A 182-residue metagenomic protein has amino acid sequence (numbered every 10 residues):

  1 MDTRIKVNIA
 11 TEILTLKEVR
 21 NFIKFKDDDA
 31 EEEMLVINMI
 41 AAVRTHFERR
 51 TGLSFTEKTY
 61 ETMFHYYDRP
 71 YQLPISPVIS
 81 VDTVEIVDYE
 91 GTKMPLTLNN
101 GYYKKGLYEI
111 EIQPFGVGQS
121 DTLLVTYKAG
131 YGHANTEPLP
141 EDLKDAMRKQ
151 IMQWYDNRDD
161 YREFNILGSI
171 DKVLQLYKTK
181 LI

Functional and structural regions predicted by a protein language model:
M1-I182: Divalent metal-cofactor coordination and adjacent catalytic microenvironments
